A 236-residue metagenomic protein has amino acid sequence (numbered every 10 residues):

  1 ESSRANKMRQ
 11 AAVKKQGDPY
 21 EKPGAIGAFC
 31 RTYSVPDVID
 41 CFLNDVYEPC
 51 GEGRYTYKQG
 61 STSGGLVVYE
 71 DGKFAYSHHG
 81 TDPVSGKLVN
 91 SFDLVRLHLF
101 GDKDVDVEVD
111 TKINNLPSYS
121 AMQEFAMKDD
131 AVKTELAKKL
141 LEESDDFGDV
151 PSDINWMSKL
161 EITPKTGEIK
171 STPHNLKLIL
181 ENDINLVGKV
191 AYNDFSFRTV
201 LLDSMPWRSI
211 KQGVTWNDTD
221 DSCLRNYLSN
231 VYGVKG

Functional and structural regions predicted by a protein language model:
E1-A75, H79-N90, D104-G236: N-terminal nucleic-acid engagement/recognition segments and initiation subdomains in replication, restriction
S91-K103: Short cysteine/histidine-rich metal-coordination sites, predominantly Zn2+-binding motifs
